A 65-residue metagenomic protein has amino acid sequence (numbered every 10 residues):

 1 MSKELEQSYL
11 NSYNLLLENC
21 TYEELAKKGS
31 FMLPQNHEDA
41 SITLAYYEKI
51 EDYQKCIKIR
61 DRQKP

Functional and structural regions predicted by a protein language model:
M1-P34: Short, charge-rich, low-complexity alpha-helical interaction segments
Q63-K64: Alpha-helical solenoid scaffolds that mediate protein-protein interactions, centered on TPR/SEL1-like repeats but also
